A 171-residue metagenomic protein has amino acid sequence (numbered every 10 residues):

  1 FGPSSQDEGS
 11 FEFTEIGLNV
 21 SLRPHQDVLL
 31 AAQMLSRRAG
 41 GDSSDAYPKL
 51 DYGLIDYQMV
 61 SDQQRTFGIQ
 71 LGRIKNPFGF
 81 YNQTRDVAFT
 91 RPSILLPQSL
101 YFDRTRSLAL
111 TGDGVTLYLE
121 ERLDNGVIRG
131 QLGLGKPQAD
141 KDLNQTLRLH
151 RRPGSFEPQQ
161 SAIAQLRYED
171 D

Functional and structural regions predicted by a protein language model:
F1-T14, Q145-R152: Surface-exposed strand-loop-strand hairpins of Gram-negative outer-membrane beta-barrel proteins
D7-D140, L166-D170: Outer membrane beta-barrel
P137-D171: Loop-centered beta-sheet repeat module
